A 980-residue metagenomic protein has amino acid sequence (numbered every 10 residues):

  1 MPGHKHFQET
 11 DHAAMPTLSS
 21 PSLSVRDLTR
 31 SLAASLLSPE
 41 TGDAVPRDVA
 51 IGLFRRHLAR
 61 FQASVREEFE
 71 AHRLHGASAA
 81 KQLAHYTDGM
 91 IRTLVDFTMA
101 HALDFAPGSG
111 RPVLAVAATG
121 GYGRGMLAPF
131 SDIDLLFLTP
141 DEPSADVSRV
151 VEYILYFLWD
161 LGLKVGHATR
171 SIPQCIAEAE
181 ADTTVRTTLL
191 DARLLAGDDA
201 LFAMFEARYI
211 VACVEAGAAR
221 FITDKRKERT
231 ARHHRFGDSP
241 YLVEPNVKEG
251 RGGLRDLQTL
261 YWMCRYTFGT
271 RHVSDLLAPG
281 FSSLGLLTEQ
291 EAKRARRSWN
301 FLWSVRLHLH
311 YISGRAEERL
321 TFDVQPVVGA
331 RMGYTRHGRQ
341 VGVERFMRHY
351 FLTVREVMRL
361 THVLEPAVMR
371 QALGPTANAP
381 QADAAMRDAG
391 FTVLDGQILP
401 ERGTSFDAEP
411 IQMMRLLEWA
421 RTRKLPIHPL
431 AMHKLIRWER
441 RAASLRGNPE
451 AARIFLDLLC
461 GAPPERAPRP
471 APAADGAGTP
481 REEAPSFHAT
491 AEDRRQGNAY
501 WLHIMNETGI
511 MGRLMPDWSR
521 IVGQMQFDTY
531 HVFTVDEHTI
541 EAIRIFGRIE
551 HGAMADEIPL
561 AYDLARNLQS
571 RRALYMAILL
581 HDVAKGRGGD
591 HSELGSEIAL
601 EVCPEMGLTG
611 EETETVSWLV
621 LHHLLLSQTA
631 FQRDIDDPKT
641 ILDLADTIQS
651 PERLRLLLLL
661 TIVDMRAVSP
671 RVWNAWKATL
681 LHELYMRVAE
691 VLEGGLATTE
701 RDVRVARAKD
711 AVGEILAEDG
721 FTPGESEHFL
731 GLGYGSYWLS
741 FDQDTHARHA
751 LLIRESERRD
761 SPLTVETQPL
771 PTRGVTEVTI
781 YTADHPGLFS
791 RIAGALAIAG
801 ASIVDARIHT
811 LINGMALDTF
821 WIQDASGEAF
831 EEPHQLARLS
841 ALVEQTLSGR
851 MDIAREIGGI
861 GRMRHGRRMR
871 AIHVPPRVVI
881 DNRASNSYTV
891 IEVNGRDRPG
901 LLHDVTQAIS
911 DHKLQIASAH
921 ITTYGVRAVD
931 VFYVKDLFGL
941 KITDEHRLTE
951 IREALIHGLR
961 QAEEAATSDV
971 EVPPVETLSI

Functional and structural regions predicted by a protein language model:
P2-A118, G125-L127, S131-H531, L600: Non-catalytic interface/linker regions that flank or bridge core catalytic/transmembrane domains
A84-A102, I543-G552, L796-I798, I909-D911: A short, contiguous, amphipathic alpha-helix enriched in charged residues
M99-V113, A168-T169, H428, I504 (+5 more regions): Acidic/histidine metal-binding catalytic segments
R111-A117, G123-L127, S131-I133, D383-L399 (+8 more regions): Active-site-adjacent "gating/activation" loops or surface patches in catalytic cores
R124-V150, L277, A330, T534 (+1 more regions): Divalent metal-dependent catalytic cores for phosphoryl transfer on phosphate-bearing substrates
L163-G166, I176-A177, E439-P463, G547 (+6 more regions): Conserved catalytic alpha/beta cores of large enzymes that bind or transform nucleotide phosphates and polynucleotides
F301-L302, Y334, V341-Q397, Y500 (+1 more regions): Regulatory modules associated with amino-acid/nitrogen control
